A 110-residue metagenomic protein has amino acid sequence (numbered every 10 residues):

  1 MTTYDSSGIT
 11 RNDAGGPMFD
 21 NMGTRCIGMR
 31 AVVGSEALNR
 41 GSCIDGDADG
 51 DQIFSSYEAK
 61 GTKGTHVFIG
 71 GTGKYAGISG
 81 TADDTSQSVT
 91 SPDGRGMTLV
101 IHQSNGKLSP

Functional and structural regions predicted by a protein language model:
M1-P110: Beta-strand-enriched cores of mature, soluble protein domains
